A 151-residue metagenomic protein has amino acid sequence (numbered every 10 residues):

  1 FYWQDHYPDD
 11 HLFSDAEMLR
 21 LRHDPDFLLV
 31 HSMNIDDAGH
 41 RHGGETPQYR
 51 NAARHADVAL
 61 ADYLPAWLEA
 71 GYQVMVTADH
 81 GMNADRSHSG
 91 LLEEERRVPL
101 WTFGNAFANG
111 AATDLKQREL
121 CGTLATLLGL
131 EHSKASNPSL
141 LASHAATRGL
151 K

Functional and structural regions predicted by a protein language model:
F1-K151: Feature captures the catalytic ectodomains and active-site-proximal regions of enzymes that hydrolyze or transfer
